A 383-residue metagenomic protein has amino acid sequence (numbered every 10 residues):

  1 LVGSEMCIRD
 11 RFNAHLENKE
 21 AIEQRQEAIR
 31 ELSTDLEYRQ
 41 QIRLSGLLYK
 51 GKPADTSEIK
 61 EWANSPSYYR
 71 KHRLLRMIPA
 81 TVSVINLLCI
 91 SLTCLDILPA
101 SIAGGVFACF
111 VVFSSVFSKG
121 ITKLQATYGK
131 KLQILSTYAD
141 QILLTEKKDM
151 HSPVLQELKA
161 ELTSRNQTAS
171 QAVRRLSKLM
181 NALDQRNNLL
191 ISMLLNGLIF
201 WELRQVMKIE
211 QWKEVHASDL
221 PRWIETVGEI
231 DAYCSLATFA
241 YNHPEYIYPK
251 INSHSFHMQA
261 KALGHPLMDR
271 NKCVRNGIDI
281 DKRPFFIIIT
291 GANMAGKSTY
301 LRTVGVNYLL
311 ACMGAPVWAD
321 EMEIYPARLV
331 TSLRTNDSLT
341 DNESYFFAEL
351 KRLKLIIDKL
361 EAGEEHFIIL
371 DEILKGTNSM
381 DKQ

Functional and structural regions predicted by a protein language model:
L1-V2, M6-C7: Short, small-residue-biased leader/transition segments that mark boundaries at the very start of proteins
D10-E37, A54, K130-Q133, E225: Long, charged/polar-rich coiled-coil alpha-helical scaffolds that serve as structural arms in large macromolecular
Q24-I85, W212: Membrane-interface, cytosolic juxtamembrane amphipathic helix immediately N-terminal to a transmembrane helix, enriched
E37-Q40, E146, D231, T238: Coiled-coil heptad-register positions
S65-V227: A conserved P-loop NTPase coupling/switch region
S114-F117, L236, N242-Q383: ATPase nucleotide-binding head domains, primarily ABC-like/P-loop NTPase cores
A139, L143, D231, K354-I357: Structural signal for well-ordered, non-membrane alpha-helices
D219-Y241: Interdomain "pre-motor" coupling segment immediately N-terminal to P-loop NTPase/helicase cores
